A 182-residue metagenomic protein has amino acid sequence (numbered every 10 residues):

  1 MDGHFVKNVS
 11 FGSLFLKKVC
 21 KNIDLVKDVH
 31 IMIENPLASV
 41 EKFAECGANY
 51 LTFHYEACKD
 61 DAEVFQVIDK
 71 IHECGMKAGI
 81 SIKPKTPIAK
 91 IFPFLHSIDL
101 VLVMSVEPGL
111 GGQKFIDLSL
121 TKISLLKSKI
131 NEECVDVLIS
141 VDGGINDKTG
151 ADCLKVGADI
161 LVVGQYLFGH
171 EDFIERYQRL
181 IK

Functional and structural regions predicted by a protein language model:
M1-D2, M32-P36, E56-C58, K83-K85 (+3 more regions): Active-site beta-loop-alpha junctions enriched in small/polar residues
M1-I33, H54, V106: An active-site metal/cofactor-coordinating segment within enzyme catalytic domains
K7-F11, K114-T121, F168, D172-E175: Alpha-helix N-cap and loop-to-helix initiation/capping positions
N22, V26, A38-K42, A48-L138: Conserved anion-binding
F43, V101, L126, D142 (+3 more regions): Conserved, mostly hydrophobic/aromatic
A62, Q66, E132, N146 (+2 more regions): Expand to "…catalyze enediolate/carbanion chemistry for C-C bond making/breaking, isomerization, decarboxylation
I71, L154, Y166-K182: C-terminal helical cap(s) of enzyme catalytic domains, especially alpha/beta-barrels
